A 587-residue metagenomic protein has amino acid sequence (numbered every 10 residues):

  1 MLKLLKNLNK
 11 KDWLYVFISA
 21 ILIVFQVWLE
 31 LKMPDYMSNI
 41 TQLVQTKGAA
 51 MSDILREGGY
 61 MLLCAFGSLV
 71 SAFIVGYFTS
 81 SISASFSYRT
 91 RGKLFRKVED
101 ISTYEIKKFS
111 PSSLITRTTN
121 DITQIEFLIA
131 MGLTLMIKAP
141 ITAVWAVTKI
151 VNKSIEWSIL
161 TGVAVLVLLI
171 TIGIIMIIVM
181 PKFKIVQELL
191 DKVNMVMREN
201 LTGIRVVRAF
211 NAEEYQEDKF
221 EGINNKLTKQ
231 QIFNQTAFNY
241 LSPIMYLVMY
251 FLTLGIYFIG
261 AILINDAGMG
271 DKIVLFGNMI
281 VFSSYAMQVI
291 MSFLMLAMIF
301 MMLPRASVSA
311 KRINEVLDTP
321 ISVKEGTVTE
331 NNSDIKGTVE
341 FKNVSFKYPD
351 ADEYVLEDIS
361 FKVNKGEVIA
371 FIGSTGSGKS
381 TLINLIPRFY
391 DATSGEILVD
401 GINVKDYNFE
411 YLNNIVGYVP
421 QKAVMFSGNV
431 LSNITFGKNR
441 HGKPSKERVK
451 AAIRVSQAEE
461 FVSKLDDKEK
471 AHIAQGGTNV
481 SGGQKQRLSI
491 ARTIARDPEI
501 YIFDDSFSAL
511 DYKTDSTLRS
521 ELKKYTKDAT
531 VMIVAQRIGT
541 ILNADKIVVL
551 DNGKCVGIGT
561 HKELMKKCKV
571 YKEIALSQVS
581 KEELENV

Functional and structural regions predicted by a protein language model:
M1-K11, L114: A short amphipathic helical element positioned immediately N-terminal to and/or at the very start of a transmembrane
K10, L14-I74, F78, V151-E156 (+1 more regions): Transmembrane helix-loop-helix hairpins at lipid-water interfaces of multipass membrane proteins, especially the type-1
K10-W13, T103-Y104, N120-I129, L133 (+9 more regions): An intracellular "coupling" helix at the cytosolic face of ABC transporter transmembrane type-1 domains
I21-L22, L29-Q42, L55, C64-P111 (+13 more regions): Juxtamembrane helix-loop junctions of ABC transporter transmembrane domains
G48-A50, W145, K149-L166, M176 (+2 more regions): Helix-loop-helix
N332-V587: ABC-type nucleotide-binding domain
